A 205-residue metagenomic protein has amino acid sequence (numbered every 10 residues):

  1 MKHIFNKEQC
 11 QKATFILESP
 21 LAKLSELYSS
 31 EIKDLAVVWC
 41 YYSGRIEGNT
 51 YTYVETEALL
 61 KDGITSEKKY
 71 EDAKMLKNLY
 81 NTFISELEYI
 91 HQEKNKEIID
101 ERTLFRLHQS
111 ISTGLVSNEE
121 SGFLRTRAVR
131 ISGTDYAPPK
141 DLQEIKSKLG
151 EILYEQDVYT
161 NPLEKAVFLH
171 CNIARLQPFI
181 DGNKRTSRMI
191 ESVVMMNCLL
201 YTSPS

Functional and structural regions predicted by a protein language model:
M1-S203: FIC/Doc superfamily catalytic core
